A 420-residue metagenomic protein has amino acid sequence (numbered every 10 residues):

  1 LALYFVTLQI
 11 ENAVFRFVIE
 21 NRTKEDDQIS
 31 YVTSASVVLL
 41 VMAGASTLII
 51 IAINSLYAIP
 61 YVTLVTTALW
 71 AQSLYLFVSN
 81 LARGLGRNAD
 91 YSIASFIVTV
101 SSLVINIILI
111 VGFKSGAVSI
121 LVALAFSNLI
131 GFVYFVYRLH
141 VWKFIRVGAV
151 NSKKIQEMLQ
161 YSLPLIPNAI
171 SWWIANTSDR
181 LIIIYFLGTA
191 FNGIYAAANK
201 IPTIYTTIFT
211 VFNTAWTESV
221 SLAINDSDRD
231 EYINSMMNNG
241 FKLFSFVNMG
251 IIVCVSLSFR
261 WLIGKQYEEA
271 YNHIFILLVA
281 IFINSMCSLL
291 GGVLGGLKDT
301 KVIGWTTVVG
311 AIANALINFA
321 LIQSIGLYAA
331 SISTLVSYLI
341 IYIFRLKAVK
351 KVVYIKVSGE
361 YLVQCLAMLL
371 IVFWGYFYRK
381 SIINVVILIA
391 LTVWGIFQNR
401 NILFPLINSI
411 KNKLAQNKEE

Functional and structural regions predicted by a protein language model:
Y4-V6, T33-I59, T63-L64, N234-N284 (+2 more regions): Alpha-helical transmembrane segments of multi-pass membrane transport and lipid-handling proteins
V6-T23, P202-F241, G291-G296: Helix-loop junctions and terminal segments of transmembrane helices in multi-pass membrane transport/translocation
F17-R22, A71-S95, L278-V309, V349-V353: Membrane-interface junctions at transmembrane-helix termini in multi-pass inner-membrane proteins
V62, T189-K200, A270-F275, S331: Small-residue hotspots at the loop-to-helix junctions and early N-terminal turns of transmembrane alpha-helices
T63, A117-L121, V133-N176, S219-E231 (+3 more regions): Interhelical loop/hinge segments that connect adjacent transmembrane helices in multipass membrane
I93-V141, V309-A313, L327-A348, L388-L391: Hydrophobic alpha-helical transmembrane segments
V98, I120-L139, S152-S221, A280 (+1 more regions): Transmembrane helical elements of multi-pass membrane transporters/channels
G375-E420: Membrane-proximal transmembrane or re-entrant/amphipathic helices at the cytosolic face
